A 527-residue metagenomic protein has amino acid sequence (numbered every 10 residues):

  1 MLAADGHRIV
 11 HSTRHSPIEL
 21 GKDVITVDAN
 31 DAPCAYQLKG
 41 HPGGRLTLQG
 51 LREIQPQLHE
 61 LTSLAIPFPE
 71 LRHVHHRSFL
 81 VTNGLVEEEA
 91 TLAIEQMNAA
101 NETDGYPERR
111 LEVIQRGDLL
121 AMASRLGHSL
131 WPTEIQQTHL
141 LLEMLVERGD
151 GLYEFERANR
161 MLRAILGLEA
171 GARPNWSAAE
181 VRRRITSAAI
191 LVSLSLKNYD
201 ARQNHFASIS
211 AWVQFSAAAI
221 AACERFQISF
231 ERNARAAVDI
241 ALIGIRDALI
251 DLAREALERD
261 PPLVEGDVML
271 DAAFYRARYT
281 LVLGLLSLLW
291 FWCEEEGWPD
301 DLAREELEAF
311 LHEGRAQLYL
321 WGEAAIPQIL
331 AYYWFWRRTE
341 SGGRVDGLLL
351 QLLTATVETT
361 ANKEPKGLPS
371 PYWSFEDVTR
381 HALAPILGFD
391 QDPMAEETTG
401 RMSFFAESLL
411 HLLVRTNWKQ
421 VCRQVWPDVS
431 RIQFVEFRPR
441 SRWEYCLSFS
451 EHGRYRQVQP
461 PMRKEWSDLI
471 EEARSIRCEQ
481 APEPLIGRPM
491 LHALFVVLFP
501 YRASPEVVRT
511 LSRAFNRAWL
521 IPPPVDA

Functional and structural regions predicted by a protein language model:
M1-A4, V81-G84, W519-A527: Charged, amphipathic alpha-helical stretches
M1-H76: Catalytic centers of nucleases
H41-R45, N83-A90, W336-T339: Short acidic, S/G/P-rich loop/turn micro-motifs used as interaction or catalytic elements
Q49-R52, P56, G149-E156, I240 (+2 more regions): Alpha-helix boundary/N-cap detector
E60-A236: Acidic metal-coordinating catalytic centers involved in nucleic-acid phosphodiester chemistry
Y153-K366: Extended amphipathic alpha-helical scaffold segments
E295-A527: Long, low-complexity regulatory tails in eukaryotic proteins
